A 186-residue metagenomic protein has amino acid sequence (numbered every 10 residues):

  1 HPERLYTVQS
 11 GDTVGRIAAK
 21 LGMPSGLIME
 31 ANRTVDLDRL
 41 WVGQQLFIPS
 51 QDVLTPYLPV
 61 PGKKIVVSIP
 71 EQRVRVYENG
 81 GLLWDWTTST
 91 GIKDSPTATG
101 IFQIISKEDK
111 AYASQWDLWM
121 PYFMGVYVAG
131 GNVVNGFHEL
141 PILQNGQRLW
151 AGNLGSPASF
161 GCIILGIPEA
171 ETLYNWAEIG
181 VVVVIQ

Functional and structural regions predicted by a protein language model:
H1-G22: Primarily a LysM-type cell-wall glycan-binding module
E3, M23, V35, W41 (+8 more regions): Extracytoplasmic
A18-L21, S25, M29-V35, S50 (+6 more regions): Sec/Tat-exported extracytoplasmic proteins
S25-M29, R33, W41-S95, S106: Cell wall/extracellular polymer interaction/catalysis modules
E30, P96-T99, Y112-Q186: Exported/periplasmic cell-wall-interacting domains
I65-S68, R75-Y77, W84-W86, Q103-I105 (+4 more regions): Structural recognition of the beta-strand scaffold that forms the well-ordered cores of secreted hydrolase catalytic
